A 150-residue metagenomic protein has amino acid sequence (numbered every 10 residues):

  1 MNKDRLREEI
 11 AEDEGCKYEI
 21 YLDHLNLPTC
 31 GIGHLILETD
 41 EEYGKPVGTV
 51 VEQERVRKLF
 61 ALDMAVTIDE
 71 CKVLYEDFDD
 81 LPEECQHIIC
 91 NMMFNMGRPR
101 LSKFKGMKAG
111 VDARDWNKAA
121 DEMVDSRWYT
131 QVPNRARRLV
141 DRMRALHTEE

Functional and structural regions predicted by a protein language model:
M1-E19, L25, H34-I36, V51 (+3 more regions): Long, amphipathic alpha-helical surface segments
R7, L27-T29, Q86: A residue-level signal for beta-strand positions that form part of recognition/binding surfaces within mature
L25, C30, V73-E76: Residue-level signal for pocket-adjacent positions within structured domains
T29-E41: A short, structured beta-strand/loop element
E41-V51: Extracellular beta-sheet repeat scaffolds used for adhesion and glycan interaction
P46, E76, G106-A109: Short, flexible active-site loop motifs that bind/organize anionic cofactors or intermediates
T49-G97: Mid-length scaffold segments of soluble, non-membrane domains
